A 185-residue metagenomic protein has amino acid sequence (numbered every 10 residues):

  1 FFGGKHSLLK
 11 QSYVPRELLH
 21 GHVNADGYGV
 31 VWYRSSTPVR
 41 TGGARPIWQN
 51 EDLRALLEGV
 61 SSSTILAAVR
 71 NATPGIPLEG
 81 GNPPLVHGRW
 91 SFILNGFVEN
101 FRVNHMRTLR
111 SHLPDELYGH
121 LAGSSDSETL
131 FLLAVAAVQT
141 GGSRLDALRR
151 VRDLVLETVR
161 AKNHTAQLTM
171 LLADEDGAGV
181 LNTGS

Functional and structural regions predicted by a protein language model:
F1-L94, E99-S185: Conserved short alpha-helical segments that host acidic/polar catalytic motifs at enzyme active sites
